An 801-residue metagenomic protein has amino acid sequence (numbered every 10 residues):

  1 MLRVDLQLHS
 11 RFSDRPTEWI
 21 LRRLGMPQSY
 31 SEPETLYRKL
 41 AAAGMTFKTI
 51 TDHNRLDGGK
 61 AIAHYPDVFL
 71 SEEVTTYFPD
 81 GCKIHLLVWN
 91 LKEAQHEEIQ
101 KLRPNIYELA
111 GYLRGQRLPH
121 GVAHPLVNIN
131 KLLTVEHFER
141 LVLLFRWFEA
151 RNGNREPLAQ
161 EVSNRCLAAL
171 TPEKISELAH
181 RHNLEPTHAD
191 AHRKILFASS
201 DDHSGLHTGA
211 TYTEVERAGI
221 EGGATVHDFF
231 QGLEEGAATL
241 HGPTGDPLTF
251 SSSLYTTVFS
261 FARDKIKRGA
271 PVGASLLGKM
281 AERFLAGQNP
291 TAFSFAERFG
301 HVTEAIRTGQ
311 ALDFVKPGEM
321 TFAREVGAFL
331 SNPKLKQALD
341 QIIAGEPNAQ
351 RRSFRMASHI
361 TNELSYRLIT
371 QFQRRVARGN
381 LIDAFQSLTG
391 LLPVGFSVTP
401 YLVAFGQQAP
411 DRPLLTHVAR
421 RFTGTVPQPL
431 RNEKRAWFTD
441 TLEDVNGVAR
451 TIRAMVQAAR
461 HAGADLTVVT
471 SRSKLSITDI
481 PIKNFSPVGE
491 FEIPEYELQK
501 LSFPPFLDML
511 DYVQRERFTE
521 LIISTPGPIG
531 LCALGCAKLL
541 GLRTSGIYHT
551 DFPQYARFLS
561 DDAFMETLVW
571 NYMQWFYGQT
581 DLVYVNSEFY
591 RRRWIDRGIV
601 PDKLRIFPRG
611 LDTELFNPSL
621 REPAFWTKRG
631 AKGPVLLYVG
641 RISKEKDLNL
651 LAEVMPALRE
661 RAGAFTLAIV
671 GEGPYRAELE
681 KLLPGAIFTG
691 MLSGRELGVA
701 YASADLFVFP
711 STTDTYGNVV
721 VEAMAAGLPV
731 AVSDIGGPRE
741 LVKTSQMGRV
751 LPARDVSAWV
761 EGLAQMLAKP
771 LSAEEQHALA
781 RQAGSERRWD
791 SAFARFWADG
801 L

Functional and structural regions predicted by a protein language model:
M1-C82, L206: An N-terminally biased module of ancient metal coordination in phosphate/nucleic-acid-related enzymes
R3-P27, E93-T213: Domain-core and long-helix interface of multi-subunit machines
W437, K628-P656: Conserved donor-binding/catalytic core segment of Leloir-type glycosyltransferases
R472, F589, G610: Carbohydrate-associated surface elements
T712: Aromatic "clamp/platform" in nucleotide-sugar-dependent glycosyltransferases that forms part of the donor/acceptor
P729-V732: Short hydrophobic beta-strand element within catalytic cores of glycosyltransferases and related nucleotide-activated
T744-S757, Q765-L771: Conserved acidic donor-binding segment of nucleotide-sugar-dependent glycosyltransferases
L771-G800: A charged, aromatic-enriched C-terminal amphipathic alpha-helix characteristic of glycosyltransferases across folds
